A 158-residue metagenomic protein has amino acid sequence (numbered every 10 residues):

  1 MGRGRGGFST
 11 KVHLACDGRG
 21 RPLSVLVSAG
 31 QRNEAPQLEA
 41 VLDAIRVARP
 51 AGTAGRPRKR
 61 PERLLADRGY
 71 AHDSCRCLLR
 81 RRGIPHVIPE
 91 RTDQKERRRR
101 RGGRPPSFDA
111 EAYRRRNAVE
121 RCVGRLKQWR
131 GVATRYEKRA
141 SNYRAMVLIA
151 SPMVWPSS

Functional and structural regions predicted by a protein language model:
M1-C16, S24, Y136: Active-site-proximal, Lys/Arg-enriched surface segment that forms a nucleic-acid-binding/basic interface patch
V12, P36-D43, K59, D73 (+1 more regions): Internal, well-ordered alpha-helical scaffold/interface segments that support domain packing or protein-protein contacts
L26-T53: Active-site beta-loop-alpha junctions of metal-dependent nucleic acid enzymes, especially the RNase H-like/DDE
Q31, P50-K138: Helix-centered, glycine/charged polyanion-binding patches within enzymatic domains that contact phosphate-containing
R130-G131, P152-S158: Short helix-capping/linker segments at secondary-structure and domain boundaries
